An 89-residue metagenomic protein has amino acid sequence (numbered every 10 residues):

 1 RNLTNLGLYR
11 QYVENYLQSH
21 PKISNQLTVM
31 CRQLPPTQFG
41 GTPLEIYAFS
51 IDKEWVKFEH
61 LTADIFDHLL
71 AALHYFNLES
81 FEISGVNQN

Functional and structural regions predicted by a protein language model:
R1-N89: Structured, soluble regulatory/oligomerization domains located on the cytosolic or IMS-facing side of membrane proteins
